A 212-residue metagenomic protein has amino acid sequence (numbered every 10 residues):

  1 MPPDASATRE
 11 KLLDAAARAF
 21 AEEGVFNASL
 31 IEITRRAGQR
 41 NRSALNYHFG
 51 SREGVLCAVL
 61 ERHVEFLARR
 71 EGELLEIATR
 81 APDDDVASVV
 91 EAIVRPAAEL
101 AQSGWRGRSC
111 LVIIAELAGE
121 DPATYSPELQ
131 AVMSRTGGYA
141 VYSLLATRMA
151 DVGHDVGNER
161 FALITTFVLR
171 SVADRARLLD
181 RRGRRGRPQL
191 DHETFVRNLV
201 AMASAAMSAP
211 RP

Functional and structural regions predicted by a protein language model:
M1-E23, E32, G54: Basic, helix-initiating cap at the start of DNA-binding domains
R9-D14, F49-G72, E76: An amphipathic alpha-helix adjacent to DNA-recognition modules
A19, F26-G54, A58: Helix-turn-helix
N41, E53, W105, A118-Y125 (+3 more regions): Short alpha-helix boundary/capping elements
G72-C110, F161: Hydrophobic alpha-helical connector segments
I93, A97, L111-A118, I164-V168 (+1 more regions): Short alpha-helical scaffolding segments that buttress acidic/His motifs in well-ordered protein cores
R106-V112, E120-M149: Amphipathic alpha-helical packing segments from all-alpha helical-bundle domains
R135-P212: C-terminal peripheral helix-coil segments that are non-catalytic and often amphipathic
